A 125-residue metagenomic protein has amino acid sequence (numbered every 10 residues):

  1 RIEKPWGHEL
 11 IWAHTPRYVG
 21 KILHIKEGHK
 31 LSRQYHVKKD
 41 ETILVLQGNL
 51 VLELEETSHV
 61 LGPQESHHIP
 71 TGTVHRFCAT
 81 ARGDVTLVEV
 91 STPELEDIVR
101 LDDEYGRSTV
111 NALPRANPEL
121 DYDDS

Functional and structural regions predicted by a protein language model:
R1-K39: A short glycine-rich, His/Asp/Glu-containing loop-to-beta-strand
I2-E3, R76-S125: Double-stranded beta-helix
Y18, E27-H29, K38-K39, T57 (+3 more regions): A generic "binding-loop/recognition-motif" signal
S32, L52-L54, E89: Short hydrophobic/aromatic-rich beta-strand segments that constitute the beta-sheet cores of beta-sandwich/beta-barrel
V37-E56: Glycine- and acidic-residue-biased ligand/ion/polar-headgroup-sensing regions
E55-V74: Short acidic-glycine-tyrosine-enriched beta hairpin
